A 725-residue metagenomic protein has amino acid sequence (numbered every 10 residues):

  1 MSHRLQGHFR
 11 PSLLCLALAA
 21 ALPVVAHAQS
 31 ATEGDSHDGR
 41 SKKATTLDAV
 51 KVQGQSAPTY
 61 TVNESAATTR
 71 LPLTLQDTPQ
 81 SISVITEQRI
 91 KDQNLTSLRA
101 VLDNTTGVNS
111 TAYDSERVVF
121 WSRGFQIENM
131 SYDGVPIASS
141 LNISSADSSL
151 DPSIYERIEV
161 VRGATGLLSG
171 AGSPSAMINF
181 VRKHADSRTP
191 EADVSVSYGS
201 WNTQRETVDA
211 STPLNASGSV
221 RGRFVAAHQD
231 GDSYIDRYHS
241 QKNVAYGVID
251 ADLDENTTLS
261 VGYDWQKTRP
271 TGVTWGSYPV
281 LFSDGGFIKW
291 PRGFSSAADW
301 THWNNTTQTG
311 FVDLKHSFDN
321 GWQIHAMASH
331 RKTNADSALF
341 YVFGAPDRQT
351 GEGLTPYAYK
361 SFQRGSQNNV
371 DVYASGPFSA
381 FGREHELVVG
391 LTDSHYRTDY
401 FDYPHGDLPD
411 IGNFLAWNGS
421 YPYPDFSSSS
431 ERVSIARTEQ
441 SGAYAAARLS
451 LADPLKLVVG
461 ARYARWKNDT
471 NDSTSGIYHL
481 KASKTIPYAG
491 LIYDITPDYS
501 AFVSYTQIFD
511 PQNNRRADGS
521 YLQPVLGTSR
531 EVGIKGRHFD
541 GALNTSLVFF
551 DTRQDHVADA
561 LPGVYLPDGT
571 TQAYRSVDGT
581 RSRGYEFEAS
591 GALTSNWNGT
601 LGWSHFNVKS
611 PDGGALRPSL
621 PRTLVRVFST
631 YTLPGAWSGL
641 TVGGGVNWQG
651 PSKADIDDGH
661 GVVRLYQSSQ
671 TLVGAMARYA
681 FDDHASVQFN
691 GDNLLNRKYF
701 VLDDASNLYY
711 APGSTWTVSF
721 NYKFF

Functional and structural regions predicted by a protein language model:
M1-Q93, R99-G107: N-terminal Sec signal peptide and the immediately downstream disordered periplasmic leader that contains the TonB box
S110, V119, V135-R162, V181-R182 (+1 more regions): Short acidic/polar hinge/loop motifs at secondary-structure boundaries that mediate gating or recognition
A138-S139, I154-E156, L167-A245, L253-T257 (+3 more regions): Outer-membrane beta-barrel translocator/receptor signature
Q229-S233, Y246-S317, K332-G365, P409-R432 (+3 more regions): Acidic/polar loop-and-plug regions of large Gram-negative outer-membrane beta-barrel proteins
D250-D252, G365, E384-V388, T392-Y396 (+2 more regions): Structural signature of Gram-negative outer-membrane beta-barrels, strongest in the C-terminal barrel of TonB-dependent
D313-D319, Q323-S329, T333-L339, L526-A592 (+2 more regions): Membrane-embedded beta-barrel scaffold of Gram-negative outer-membrane proteins
P454, R575-D657, L695-K698, S719-K723: Gram-negative outer-membrane beta-barrel transporters
N647-D657, A675-F725: C-terminal beta-signal and adjacent terminal beta-strands/loops of Gram-negative outer-membrane beta-barrel proteins
